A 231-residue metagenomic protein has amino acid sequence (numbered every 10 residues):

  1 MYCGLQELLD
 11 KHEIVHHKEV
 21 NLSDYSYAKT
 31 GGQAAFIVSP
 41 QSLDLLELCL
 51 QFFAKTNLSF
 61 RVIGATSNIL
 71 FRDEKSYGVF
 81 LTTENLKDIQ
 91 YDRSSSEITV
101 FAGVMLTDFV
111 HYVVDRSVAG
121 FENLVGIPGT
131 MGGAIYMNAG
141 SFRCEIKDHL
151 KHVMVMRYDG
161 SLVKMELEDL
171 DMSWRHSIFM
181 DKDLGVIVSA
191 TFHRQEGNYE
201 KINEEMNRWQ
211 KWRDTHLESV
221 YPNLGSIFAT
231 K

Functional and structural regions predicted by a protein language model:
Y2-M131: Anion-binding (especially nucleotide phosphate/pyrophosphate-binding) glycine-rich loop and adjoining beta-alpha core
H17-K18, I69, M156-R157, L162-K231: Phosphate/pyrophosphate- and phosphate-bearing ligand-binding catalytic cores of soluble enzymes
L22, A28, I89, F121 (+6 more regions): Short clusters of hydrophobic/aromatic residues that line enzyme substrate/ligand-binding pockets
S23, Q41-D44, V104, D108 (+5 more regions): Conserved active-site and cofactor/substrate-binding residues in soluble primary-metabolism enzymes
G32, V38-L43, L70-D88, Y136-L167 (+1 more regions): Structural signature of FAD isoalloxazine-binding scaffolds in flavoprotein oxidoreductases
I69, V110-V113, F121-V125, N138-E145 (+3 more regions): A generic local secondary-structure boundary/capping motif
L86, V104-L106, G126-P128, G132 (+6 more regions): Short acidic/polar capping segments at secondary-structure boundaries
L106, V110, L124, P128 (+5 more regions): Hydrophobic, well-ordered secondary-structure segments
